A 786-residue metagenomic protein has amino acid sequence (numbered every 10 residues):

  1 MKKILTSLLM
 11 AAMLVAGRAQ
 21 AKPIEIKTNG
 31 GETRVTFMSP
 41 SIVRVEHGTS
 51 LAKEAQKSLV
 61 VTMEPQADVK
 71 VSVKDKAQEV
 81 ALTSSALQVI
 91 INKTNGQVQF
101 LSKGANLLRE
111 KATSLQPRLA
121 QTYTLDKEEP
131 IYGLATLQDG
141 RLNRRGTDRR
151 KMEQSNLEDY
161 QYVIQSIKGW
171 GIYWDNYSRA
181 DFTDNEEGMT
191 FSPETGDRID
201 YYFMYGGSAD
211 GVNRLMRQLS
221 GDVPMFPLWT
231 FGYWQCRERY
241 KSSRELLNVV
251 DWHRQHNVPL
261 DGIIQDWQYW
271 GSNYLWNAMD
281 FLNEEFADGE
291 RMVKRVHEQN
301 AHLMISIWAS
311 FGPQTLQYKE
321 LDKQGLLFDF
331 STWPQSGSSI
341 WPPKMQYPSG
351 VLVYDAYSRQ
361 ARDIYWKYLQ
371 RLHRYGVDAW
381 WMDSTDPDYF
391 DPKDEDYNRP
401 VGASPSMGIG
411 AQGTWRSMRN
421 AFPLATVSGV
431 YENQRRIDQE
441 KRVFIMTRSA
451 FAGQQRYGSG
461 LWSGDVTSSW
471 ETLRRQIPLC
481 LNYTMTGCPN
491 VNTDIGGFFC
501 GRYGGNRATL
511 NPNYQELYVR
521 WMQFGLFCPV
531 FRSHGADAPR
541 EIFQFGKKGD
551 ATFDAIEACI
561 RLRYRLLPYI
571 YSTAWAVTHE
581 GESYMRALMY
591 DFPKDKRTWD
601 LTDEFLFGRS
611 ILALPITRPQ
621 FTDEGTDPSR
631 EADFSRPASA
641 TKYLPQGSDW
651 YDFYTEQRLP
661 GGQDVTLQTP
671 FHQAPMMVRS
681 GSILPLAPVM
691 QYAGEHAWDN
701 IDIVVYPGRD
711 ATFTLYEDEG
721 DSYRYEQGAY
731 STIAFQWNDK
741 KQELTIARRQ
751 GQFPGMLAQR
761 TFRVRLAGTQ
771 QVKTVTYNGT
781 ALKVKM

Functional and structural regions predicted by a protein language model:
M1-P23: Bacterial Sec-dependent N-terminal signal peptides
V35, V45, L82-A86, L612-P615 (+1 more regions): Short, well-ordered beta-strand segments enriched in hydrophobic/aromatic residues
T36-P40, E54-E64, I90-G104, F753-Q771: Extended Gly/Ser/Thr-rich low-complexity repeat segments, especially those forming or decorating extracellular
T36-V80, P117-Q121: A low-complexity, Ser/Thr/Gly/Pro-enriched, surface-exposed linker/loop concept that marks segments flanking
D75-L228, R237-E238, S243, V250-Q255 (+4 more regions): Catalytic and substrate-binding clefts that recognize carbohydrates or anionic sugar/phosphate headgroups
N248-Q268: Catalytic domains of carbohydrate-active enzymes, especially glycoside hydrolases
D261-I556, D591-P593, L601: Aromatic- and carboxylate-enriched substrate-binding clefts and catalytic-loop regions of carbohydrate-active enzymes
E432-N433, R442, A450-G460, Y483-T493 (+4 more regions): Catalytic core of carbohydrate-active enzymes
